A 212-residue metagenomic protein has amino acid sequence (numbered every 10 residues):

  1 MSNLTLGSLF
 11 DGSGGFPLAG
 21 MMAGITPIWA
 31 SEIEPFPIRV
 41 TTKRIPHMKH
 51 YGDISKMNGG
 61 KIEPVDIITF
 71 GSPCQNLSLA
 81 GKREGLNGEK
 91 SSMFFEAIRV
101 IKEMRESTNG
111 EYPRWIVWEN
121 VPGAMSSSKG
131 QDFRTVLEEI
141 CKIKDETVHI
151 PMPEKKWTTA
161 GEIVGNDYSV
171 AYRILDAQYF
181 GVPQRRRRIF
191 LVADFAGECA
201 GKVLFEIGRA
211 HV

Functional and structural regions predicted by a protein language model:
S2-L6: Extreme N-terminal starter segment of soluble prokaryotic enzymes
S8-G14: Class I SAM-dependent methyltransferase "Motif I" SAM/SAH-binding loop
P27-I28: Short beta-strand element of Class I
E34-P35: Conserved SAM/SAH-binding beta-strand->alpha-helix loop
T41-T42: Conserved SAM-binding loop
H47-D53: Conserved SAM-binding strand-loop segment of SAM-dependent methyltransferases
M57-V65, L79-R209: Class I S-adenosyl-L-methionine
I67-T69: N-terminal Rossmann-like NAD(P) cofactor-binding module of classical short-chain dehydrogenase/reductase
